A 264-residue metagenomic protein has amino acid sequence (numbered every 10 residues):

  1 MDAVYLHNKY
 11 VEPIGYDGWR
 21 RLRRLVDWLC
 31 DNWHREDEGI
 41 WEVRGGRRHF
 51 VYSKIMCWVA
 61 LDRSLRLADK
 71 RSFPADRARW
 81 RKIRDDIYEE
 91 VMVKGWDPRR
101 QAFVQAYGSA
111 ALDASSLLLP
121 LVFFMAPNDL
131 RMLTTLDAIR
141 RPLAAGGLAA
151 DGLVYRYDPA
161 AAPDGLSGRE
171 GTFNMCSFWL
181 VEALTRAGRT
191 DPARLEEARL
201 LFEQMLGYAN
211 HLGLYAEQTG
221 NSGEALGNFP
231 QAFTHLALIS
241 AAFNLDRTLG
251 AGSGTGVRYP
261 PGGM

Functional and structural regions predicted by a protein language model:
M1-P13, M56-F73, L118-N128, F178-P192 (+2 more regions): Well-ordered alpha-helical scaffold segments within catalytic/enzyme domains
V4, G15-A78: Aromatic-lined, polymer-binding surfaces characteristic of secreted/periplasmic polysaccharide-degrading enzymes
K9, P13, W41-R48, D164 (+1 more regions): Short coil/turn segments at secondary-structure junctions
W19, R24-G39, D85-N174, L200-P230 (+2 more regions): Extended glycan-interaction surfaces of carbohydrate-active proteins
R21, A75-R79, I83, R131 (+1 more regions): Alpha-helical positions within canonical tetratricopeptide repeat
R44, R63, F173-R199, Q204-H211: C-terminal extensions
